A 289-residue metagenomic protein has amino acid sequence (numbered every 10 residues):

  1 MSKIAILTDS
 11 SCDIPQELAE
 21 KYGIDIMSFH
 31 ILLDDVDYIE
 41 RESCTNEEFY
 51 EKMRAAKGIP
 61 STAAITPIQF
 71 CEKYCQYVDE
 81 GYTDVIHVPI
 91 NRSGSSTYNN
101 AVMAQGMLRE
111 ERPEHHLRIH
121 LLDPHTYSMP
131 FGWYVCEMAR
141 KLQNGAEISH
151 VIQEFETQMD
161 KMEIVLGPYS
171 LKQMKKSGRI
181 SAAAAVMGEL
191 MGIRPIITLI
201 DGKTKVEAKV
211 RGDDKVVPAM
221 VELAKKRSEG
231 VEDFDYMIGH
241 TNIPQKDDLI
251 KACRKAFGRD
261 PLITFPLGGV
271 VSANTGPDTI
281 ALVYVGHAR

Functional and structural regions predicted by a protein language model:
K3, S11-A19, I24-D25, H30 (+5 more regions): Mixed-charge interfacial surface used for oligomerization/domain docking and macromolecular partner engagement
A5-C71: N-terminal glycine-rich anion-binding loop in soluble enzyme alpha/beta folds
A5-L7, V85-H87, L267: Short glycine-aspartate micro-motif
E20, D79, P113: Anion (oxyanion) recognition and catalysis
M53-R54, V78, L142, K175: Hydrophobic residues in alpha-helical segments
A55, T83-H87, E111-L122, T264: Glycine/charged-rich beta-loop-alpha catalytic/anionic-binding loops adjacent to active sites
G58-I65, P89-S96, H125-T126: Short coil/turn segments at secondary-structure boundaries
Q69-A101, Q105-L108: N-terminal glycine-rich phosphate/adenylate-binding segment common to multiple enzyme folds
